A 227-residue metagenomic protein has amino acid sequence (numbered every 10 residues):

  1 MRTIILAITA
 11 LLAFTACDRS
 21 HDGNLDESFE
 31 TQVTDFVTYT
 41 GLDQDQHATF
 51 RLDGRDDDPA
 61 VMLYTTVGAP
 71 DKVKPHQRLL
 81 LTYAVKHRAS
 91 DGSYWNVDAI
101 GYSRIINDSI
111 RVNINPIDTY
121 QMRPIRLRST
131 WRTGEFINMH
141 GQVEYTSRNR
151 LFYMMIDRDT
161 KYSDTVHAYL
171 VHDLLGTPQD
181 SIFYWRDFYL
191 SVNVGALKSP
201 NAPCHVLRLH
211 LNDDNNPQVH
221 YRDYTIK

Functional and structural regions predicted by a protein language model:
M1-I4: Positively charged n-region of N-terminal signal peptides that target proteins for export
L12-A16: C-terminal motif of bacterial Sec signal peptides marking the signal peptidase cleavage site
R19-P116: Acidic/polar, low-complexity intrinsically disordered N-terminal segments immediately downstream of a Sec signal
K72-K74, L175-V206: Short, solvent-exposed, Trp/other aromatic-anchored flexible loops in extracytoplasmic proteins
V85-S93, S199, H210-Y221: Short acidic/polar inter-strand loop motif in beta-rich domains
Y120-R123: N-terminal edge beta-strand
I125-Q179: Short helix-loop boundary/capping segments
